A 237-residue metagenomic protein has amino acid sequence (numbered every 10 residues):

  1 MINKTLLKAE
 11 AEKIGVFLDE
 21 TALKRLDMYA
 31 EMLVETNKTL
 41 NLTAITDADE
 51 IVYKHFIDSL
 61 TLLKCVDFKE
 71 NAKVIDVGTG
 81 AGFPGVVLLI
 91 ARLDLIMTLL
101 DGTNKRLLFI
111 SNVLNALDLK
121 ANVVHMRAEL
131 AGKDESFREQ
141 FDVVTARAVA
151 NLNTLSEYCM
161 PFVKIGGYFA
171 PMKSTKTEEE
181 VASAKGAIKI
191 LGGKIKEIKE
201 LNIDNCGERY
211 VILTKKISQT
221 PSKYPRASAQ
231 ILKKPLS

Functional and structural regions predicted by a protein language model:
I2-N71, I75, K105-A121: Class I SAM-dependent transferase core
L33, L88, I110, K173 (+1 more regions): Residue-level signal for inorganic ion chemistry
T46, H125-R127, E197-K199: Short loop/edge segments at beta-strand edges and connector loops that shape dinucleotide/nucleotide cofactor-binding
L60-A150, S156: Conserved SAM/SAH cofactor-binding pocket of Class I
R92, V163-I165: Helix-to-beta-strand junctions that scaffold the AdoMet/dcAdoMet cofactor pocket in Class I SAM-dependent enzymes
R106-L108, T177, V181: Short alpha-helix immediately C-terminal to the canonical SAM-binding loop
G166-K176: Conserved beta-strand signature within the Rossmann-like core of class I S-adenosyl-L-methionine
A182-S237: SAM/dcSAM-binding transferase cores
